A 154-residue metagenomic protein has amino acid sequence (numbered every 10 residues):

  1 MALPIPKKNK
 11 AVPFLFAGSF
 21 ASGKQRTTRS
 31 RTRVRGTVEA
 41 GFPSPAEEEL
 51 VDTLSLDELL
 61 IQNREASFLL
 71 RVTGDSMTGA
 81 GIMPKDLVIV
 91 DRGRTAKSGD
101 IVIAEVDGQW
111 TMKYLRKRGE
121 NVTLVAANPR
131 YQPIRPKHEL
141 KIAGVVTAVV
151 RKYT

Functional and structural regions predicted by a protein language model:
M1, N9, I89, Q132-P133: A structural signal for the main folded, soluble domain(s) of proteins
M1-T78, Q109-W110, K117, N121 (+2 more regions): Short, positionally conserved secondary-structure boundary motifs
S67, K97-V102, T123: Short, hydrophobic/aromatic-rich segments at coil-to-beta transitions
F68, T78-G79, D86, R92: Short, conserved secondary-structure segments in the cores of folded domains
K85-D86, D100: Structural motif
I89-V90, I103: Hydrophobic beta-strand signal
V106, T111-R135: PDZ-domain C-terminal substructure recognizer with occasional recognition of PDZ-binding tails
